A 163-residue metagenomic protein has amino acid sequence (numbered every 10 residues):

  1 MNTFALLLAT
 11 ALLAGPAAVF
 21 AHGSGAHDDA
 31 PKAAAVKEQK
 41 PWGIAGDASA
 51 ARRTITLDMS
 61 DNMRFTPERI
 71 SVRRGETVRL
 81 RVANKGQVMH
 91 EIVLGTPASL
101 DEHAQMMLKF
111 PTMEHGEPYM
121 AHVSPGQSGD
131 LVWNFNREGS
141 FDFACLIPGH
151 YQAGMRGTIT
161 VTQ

Functional and structural regions predicted by a protein language model:
M1-L7: Bacterial N-terminal signal peptides that target proteins for export
L8-A9, V19: Cleavable N-terminal signal peptides
A14-A18: N-terminal signal peptide c-region/cleavage motif recognized by signal peptidases
H22-V36, R64, E117-Q163: Extracellular/periplasmic metallocenter environments
D47-T77: N-terminal edge beta-strand
V82-N84: Asparagine-centered strand-capping/turn motif at beta-strand->loop junctions
E91-G95: Beta-strand signatures of extracellular beta-sandwich domains
A98-K109: Short aromatic-acidic-glycine turn motif
